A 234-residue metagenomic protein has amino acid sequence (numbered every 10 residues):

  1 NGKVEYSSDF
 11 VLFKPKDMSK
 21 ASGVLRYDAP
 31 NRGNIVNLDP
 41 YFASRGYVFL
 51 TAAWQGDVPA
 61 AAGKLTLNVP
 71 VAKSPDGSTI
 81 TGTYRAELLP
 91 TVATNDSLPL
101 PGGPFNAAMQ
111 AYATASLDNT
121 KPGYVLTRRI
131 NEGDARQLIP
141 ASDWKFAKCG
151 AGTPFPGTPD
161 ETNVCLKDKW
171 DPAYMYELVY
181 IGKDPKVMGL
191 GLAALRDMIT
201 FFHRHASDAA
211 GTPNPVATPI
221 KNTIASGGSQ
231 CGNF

Functional and structural regions predicted by a protein language model:
N1-F234: C-terminal His-loop and adjacent cap/lid subdomain of alpha/beta-hydrolase
